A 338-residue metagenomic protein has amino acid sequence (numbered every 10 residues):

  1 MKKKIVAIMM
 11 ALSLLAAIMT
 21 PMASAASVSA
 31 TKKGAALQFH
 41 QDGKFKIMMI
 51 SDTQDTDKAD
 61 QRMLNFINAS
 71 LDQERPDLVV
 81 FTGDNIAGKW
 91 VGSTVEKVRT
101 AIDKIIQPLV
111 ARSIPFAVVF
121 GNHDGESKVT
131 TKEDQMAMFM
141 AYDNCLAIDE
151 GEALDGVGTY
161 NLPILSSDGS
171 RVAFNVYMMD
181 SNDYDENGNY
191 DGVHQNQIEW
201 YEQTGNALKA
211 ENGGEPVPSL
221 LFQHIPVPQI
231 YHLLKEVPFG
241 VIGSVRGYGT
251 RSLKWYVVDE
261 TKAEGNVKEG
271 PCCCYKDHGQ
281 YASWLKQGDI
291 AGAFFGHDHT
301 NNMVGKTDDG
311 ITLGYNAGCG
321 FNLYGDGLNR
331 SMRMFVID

Functional and structural regions predicted by a protein language model:
K4-S24: Sec-dependent N-terminal signal peptides of Gram-positive bacterial secreted proteins and lipoproteins
A25-T100, K104-I105: N-terminal active-site segment of His-dependent metallophosphoesterases
V28-K33, T100-E215, G240-V245, M334-V336: Extended active-site neighborhood of metal-dependent phosphoesterases/phosphodiesterases
G34, N161, L165, G265-N266 (+3 more regions): Binuclear metal-dependent phosphoesterase catalytic core
K44-Q54, A173-N182, F222, T312-G318: Active-site-proximal beta-strand elements of phosphoester/diester hydrolases
T56-K58, A87-W90, V118-T130, Y184-N187 (+4 more regions): Active-site environment of divalent metal-dependent phosphoester hydrolases
A59-R62, G83-I106, D124-N144, L233 (+1 more regions): Metal-dependent catalytic neighborhoods of phosphoester/phosphodiester hydrolases
R75-D77, N175, N189-D298: His/acidic metal-ligating clusters that form di-metal
